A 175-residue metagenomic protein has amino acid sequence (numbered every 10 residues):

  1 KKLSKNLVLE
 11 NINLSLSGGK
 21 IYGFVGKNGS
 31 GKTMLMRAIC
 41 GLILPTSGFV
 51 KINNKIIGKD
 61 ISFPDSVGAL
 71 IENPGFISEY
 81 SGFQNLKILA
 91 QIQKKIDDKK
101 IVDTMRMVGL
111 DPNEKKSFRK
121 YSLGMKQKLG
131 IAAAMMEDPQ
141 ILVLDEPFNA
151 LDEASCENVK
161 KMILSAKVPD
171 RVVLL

Functional and structural regions predicted by a protein language model:
V25-K27: The feature captures the beta-strand-to-loop junction immediately N-terminal to the Walker
C40: Helix-to-loop junction immediately C-terminal to a conserved catalytic motif
G48-F63: Conserved ABC transporter NBD signature motif
K87, D98-E114: Conserved ABC ATPase "signature" region
L142-E146: Catalytic Walker B motif of ABC-type/P-loop ATPase nucleotide-binding domains
E153-A154: Helix N-cap at the start of a conserved alpha-helix in ABC-type nucleotide-binding domains
